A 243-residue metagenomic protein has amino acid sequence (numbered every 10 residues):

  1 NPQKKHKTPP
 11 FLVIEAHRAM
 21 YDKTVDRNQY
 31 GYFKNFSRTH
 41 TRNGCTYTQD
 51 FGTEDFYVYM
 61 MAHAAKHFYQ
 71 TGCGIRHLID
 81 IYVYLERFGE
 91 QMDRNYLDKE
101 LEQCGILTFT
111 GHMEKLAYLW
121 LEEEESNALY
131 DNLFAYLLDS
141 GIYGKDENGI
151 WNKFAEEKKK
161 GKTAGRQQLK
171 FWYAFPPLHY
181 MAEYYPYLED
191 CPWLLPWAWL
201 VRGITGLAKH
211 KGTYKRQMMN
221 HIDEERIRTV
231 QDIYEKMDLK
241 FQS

Functional and structural regions predicted by a protein language model:
N1-S243: Conserved NTP-donor binding/palm subdomain of two-metal-ion nucleotidyltransferases/polymerases, i.e., the charged
